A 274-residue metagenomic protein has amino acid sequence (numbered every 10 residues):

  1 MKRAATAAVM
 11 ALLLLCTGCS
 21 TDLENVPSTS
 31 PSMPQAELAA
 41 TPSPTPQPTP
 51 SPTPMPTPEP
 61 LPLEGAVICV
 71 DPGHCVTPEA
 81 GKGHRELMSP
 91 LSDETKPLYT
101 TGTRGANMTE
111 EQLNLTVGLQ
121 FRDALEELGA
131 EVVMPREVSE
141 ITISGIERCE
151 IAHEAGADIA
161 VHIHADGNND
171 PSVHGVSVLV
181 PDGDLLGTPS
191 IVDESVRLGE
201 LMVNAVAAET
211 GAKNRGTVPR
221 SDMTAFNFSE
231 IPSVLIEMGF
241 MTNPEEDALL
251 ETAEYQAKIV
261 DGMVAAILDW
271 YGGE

Functional and structural regions predicted by a protein language model:
K2-E274: Catalytic-site microenvironment of enzymes that process N-acetyl-hexosamine-containing cell-wall polysaccharides
